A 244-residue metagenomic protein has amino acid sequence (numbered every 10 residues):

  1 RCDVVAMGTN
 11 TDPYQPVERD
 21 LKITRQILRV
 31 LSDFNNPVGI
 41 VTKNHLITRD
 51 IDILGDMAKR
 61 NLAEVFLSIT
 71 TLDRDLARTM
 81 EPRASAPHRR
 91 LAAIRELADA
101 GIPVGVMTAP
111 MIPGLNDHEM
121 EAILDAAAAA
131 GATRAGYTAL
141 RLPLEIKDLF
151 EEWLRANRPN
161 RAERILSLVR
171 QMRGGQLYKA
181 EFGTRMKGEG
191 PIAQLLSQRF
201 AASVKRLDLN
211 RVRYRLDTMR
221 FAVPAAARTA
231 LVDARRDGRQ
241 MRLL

Functional and structural regions predicted by a protein language model:
R1-F66, T70-R78, P87-D99: Conserved Radical SAM active-site core
R19-K22, E81-R89, L115, N157-N160 (+1 more regions): Alpha-helix N-cap and loop-to-helix initiation/capping positions
V30-N36, A92-V104, G175, R199 (+1 more regions): A structural motif corresponding to the C-terminal end of an alpha-helix and its immediate exit/capping segment
G39, G105, A135-Y137: Short hydrophobic alpha-helical runs that function as membrane-insertion/retention elements
H45-T48, I112-E121: Active-site glycine- and acidic-residue-rich loops that bind and position anionic ligands or nucleotide-like cofactors
A58-L62, P103, A130-T133: Glycine-enriched alpha-helix->loop->beta-strand junction motifs that scaffold or abut catalytic
L72-R74, M80-R83, E96-N116, A139-L142 (+1 more regions): Conserved strand-turn element in the central/C-terminal portion of the radical SAM core barrel that lines
H118-L244: Auxiliary Fe-S-binding modules of radical SAM enzymes
